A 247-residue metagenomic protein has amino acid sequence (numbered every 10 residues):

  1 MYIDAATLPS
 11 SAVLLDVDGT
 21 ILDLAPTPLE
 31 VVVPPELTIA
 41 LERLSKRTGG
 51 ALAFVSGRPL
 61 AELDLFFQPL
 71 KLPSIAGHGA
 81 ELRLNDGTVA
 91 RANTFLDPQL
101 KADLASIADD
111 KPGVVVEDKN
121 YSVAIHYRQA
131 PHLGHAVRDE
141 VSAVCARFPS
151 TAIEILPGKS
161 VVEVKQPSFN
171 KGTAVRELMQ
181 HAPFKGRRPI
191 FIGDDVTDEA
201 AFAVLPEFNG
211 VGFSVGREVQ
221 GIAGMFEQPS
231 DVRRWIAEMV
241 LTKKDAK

Functional and structural regions predicted by a protein language model:
M1-V17, I21-A25, L29, E36 (+3 more regions): Non-catalytic pre-domain segments flanking phosphatase-related domains
L8, P34, G172-K247: Mg2+-dependent phosphoryl-transfer enzymes with acidic/Ser/Thr/Gly-rich catalytic loops
S11-V13, D18, A51, L72 (+1 more regions): The start of beta-strands in P-loop NTPase/AAA+ ATPase cores
G19, S74, I125, V175 (+1 more regions): Residue-level signal for inorganic ion chemistry
V32-K119: Active-site phosphate-binding/coordination module
R58-G77, L133-I153: Substrate-recognition/cap helix-loop segment adjacent to the acidic, metal-dependent catalytic center of Asp-based
G77-D103, L156-G186: Substrate-recognition "cap/lid" segment bordering the active-site pocket of phosphatases
V114-H132, A152-K165: Charged, glycine-interspersed solvent-exposed loop segments at helix/strand-loop junctions that cap or gate access
